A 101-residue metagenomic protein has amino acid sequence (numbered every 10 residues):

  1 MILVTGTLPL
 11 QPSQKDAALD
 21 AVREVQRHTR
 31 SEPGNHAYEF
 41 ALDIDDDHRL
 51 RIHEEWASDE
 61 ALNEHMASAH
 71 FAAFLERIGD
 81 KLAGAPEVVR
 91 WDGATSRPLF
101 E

Functional and structural regions predicted by a protein language model:
M1-A37, I44-L50, A57-A67, A83-E101: Short S/T/G/P-rich N-terminal loop/turn motif that feeds into the first structured element of a domain
A37-E39, A73: Intrinsically disordered, low-complexity N-terminal regions enriched in serine/proline/glycine with scattered basic
L42, G79-D80: Short secondary-structure boundary/capping segments
F71-R77: Outer-membrane beta-barrel domain signature
